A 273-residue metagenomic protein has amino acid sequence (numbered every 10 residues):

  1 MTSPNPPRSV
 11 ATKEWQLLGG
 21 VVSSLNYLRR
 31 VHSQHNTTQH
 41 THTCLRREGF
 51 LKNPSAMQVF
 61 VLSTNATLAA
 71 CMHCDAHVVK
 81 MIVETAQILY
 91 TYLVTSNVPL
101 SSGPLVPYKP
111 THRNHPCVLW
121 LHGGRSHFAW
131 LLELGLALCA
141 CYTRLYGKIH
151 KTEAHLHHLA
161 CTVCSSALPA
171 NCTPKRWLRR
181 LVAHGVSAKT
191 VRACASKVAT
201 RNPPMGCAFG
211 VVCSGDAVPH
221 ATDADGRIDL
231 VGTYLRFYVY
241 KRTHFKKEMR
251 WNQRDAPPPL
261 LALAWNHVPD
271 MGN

Functional and structural regions predicted by a protein language model:
M1-T2, G272: Generic detector of intrinsically disordered, low-complexity segments in short proteins and peptide precursors
R8, R29-R30, R46-R47: Basic polycationic patches enriched in arginine
T12, G20-V21, S33: Extended rod-forming repeat segments used as scaffolds/tethers
L18, L28, H42, G49-N114 (+1 more regions): Sequence termini and other peripheral, non-core segments
S24-L25: Intrinsically disordered, low-complexity segments enriched in serine/threonine/proline/glycine and often basic
V31-S33, T37-T43: Intrinsically disordered, low-complexity terminal segments enriched in Ser/Thr
